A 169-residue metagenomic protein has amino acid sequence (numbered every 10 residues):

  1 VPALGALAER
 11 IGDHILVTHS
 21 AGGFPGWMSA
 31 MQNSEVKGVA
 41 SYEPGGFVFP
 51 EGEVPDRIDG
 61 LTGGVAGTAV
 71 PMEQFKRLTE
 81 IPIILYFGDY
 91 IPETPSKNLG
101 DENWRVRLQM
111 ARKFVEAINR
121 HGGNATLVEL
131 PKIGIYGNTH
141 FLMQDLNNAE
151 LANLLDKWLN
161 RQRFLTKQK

Functional and structural regions predicted by a protein language model:
V1-I15: Conserved acidic catalytic loop of the alpha/beta-hydrolase fold
L16-V17, V39: Conserved alpha/beta-hydrolase fold motif
V17-G26: Gly/Ala-rich beta-loop-alpha elbow adjacent to hydrolase catalytic centers
M28-Q32: Active-site signature of alpha/beta-hydrolase-fold catalytic machinery across serine- and Asp/Cys-nucleophile hydrolases
N33-E53: A conserved short beta-strand
G46-H121, T126-V128: The feature captures the conserved acid-bearing segment of alpha/beta-hydrolase catalytic domains
V128-G137: Short glycine-rich catalytic loops that host catalytic nucleophiles or stabilize transition states across multiple
G137, F141-K169: Catalytic active-site module of serine/aspartate enzymes centered on a nucleophile-bearing elbow/loop
